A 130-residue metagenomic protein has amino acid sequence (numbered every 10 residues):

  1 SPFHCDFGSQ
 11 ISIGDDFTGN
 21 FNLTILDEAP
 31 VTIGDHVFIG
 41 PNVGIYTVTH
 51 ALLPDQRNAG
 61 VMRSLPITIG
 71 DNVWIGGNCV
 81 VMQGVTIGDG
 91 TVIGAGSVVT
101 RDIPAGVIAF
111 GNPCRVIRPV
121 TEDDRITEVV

Functional and structural regions predicted by a protein language model:
F3-T86, N112-C114, R118-V130: Flexible, glycine/small-residue-enriched loop-and-beta-strand segment within the central core of proteins
W74, V92, V98, I108-F110: Short-chain dehydrogenase/reductase
G88-T91, P104-G106: Conserved catalytic segment of ABC-fold P-loop ATPases
G96-S97, D102-P104, C114, V120-T121: Short glycine-rich donor-binding/catalytic loop of glycosyltransferases that coordinates the nucleotide-sugar
